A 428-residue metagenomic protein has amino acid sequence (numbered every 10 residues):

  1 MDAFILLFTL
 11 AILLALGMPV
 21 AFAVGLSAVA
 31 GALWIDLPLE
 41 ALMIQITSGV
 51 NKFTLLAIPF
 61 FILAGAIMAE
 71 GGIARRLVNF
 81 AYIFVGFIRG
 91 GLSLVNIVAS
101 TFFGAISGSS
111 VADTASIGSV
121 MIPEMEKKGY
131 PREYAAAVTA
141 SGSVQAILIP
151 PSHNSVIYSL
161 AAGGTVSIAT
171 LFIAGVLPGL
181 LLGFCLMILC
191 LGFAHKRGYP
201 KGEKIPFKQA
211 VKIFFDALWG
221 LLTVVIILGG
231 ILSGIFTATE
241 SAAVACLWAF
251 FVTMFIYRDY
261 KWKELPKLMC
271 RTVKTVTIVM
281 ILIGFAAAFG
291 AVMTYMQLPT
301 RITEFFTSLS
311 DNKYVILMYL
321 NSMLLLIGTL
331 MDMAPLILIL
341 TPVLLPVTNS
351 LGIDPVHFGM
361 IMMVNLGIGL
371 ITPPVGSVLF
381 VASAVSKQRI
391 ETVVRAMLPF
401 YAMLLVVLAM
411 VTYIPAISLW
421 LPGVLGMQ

Functional and structural regions predicted by a protein language model:
M1-Q428: Alpha-helical transmembrane segments of multi-pass membrane transport proteins
